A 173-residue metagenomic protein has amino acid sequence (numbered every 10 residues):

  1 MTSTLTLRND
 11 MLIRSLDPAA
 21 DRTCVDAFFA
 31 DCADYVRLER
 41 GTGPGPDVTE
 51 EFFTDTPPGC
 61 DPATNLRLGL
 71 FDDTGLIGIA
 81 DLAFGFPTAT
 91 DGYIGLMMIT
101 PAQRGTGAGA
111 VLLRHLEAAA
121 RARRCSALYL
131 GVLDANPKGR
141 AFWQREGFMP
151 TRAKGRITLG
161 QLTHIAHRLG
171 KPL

Functional and structural regions predicted by a protein language model:
T2-R104, L113-H115, A119, R123 (+2 more regions): Acetyl-CoA-dependent GNAT
G45-P46, N136-P137, L159-G160: Short secondary-structure capping/turn micro-motifs that flank functional sites
A89-D91, A127, A166: A generic structural signal for beta-strand entry/edge sites
L112, N136-G139: Conserved short alpha-helix immediately C-terminal to the canonical SAM/SAH-binding motif I of Rossmann-like
Y129-L133, Q144, M149-A166: Conserved catalytic-core motifs of GNAT/GCN5-like acyltransferases
